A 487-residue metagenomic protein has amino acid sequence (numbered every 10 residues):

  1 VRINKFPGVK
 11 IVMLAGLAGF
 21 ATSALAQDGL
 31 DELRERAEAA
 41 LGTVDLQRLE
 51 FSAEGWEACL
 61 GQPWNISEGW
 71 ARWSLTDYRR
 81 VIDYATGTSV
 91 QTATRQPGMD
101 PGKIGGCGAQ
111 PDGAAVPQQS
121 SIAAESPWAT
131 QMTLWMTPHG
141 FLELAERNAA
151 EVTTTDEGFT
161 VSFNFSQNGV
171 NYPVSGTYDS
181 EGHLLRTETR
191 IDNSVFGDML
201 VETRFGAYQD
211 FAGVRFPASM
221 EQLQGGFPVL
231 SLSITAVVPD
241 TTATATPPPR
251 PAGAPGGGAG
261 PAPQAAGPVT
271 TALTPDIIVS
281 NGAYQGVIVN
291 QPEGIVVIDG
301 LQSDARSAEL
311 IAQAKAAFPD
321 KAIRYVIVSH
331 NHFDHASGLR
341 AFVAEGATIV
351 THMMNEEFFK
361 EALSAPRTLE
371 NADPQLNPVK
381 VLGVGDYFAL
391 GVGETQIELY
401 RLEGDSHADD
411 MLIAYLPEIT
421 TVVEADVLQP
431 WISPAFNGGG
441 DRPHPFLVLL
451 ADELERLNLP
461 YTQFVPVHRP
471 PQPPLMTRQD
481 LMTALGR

Functional and structural regions predicted by a protein language model:
A21-S23: N-terminal signal peptide c-region/cleavage motif recognized by signal peptidases
Q27-E32, K103-E181, I191-G197, R250-Q264 (+3 more regions): Flexible, processing/modification-adjacent segments and terminal tails in exported/periplasmic/extracellular proteins
E32-I122, N148, T154, D304: N-terminal mature ectodomain segment of secretory-pathway/periplasmic proteins
T155-P248, L412-P417, E424-A425, P430-W431 (+1 more regions): Gly/Pro-enriched, hydrophobic low-complexity segments that function as extracytoplasmic propeptides/linkers
R190-N193, L200-V201, G294-D304, Y387-A389 (+2 more regions): Metallo-beta-lactamase
G213, D276, D299, H330 (+5 more regions): Divalent metal-coordination and catalytic microenvironments
S231-P292, F388: Zn-dependent metallo-beta-lactamase
A305-V350, R456-P460: Active-site metal-binding motif and surrounding structural segment of the metallo-beta-lactamase
